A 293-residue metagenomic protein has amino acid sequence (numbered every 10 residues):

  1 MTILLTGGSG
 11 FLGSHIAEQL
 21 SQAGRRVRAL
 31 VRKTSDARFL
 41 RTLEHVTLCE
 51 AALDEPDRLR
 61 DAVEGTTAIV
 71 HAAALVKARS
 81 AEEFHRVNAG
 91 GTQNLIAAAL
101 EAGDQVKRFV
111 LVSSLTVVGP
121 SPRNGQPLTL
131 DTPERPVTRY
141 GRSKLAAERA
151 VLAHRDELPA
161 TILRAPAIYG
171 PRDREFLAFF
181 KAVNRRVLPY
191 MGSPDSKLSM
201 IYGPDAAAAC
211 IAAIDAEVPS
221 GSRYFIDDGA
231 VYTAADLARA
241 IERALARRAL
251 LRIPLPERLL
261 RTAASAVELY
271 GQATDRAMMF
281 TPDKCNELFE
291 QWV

Functional and structural regions predicted by a protein language model:
I3-A23: N-terminal Rossmann NAD(P)H-binding glycine-rich loop of SDR-like oxidoreductase domains
T6, L30, I69-A72, F109-L115 (+1 more regions): SDR active-site strand-loop-helix element
G13-H15, A89, L145: Residues forming the Rossmann-fold NAD(P)(H) cofactor-binding site
S35-D36, H45-G90, N94, P120: NAD(P)H-binding glycine-rich loop region in Rossmannoid oxidoreductase-like domains and their noncatalytic homologs
Q93-R139, A153, T161: Conserved Rossmann-fold NAD(P)-dependent oxidoreductase catalytic core, especially the SDR/UDP-sugar
R142, A146, D173-A178, G192-I214 (+2 more regions): Substrate-positioning beta->alpha
E148-P171: Conserved beta-loop-beta element that borders a ligand/cofactor-binding pocket
A213-F280: Mid/C-terminal beta-alpha module of Rossmann-like enzyme folds, strongest in SDR-family dehydrogenases/epimerases
